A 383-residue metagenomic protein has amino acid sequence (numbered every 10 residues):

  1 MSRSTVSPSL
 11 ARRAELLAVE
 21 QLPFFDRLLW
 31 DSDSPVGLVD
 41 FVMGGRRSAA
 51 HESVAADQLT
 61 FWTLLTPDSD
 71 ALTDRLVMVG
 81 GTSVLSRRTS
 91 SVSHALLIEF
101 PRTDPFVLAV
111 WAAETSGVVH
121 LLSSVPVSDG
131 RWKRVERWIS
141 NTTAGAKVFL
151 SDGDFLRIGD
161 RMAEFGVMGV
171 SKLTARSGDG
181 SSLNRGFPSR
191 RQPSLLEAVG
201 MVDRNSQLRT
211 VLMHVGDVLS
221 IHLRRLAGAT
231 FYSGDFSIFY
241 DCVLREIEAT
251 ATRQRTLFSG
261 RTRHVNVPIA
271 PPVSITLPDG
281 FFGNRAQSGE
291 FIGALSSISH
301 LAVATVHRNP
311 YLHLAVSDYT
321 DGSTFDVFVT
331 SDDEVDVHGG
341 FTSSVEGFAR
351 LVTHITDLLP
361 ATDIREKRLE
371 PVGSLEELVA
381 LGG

Functional and structural regions predicted by a protein language model:
S2-G383: Intrinsically disordered, low-complexity, charge-rich terminal extensions of nucleic-acid-associated complexes
